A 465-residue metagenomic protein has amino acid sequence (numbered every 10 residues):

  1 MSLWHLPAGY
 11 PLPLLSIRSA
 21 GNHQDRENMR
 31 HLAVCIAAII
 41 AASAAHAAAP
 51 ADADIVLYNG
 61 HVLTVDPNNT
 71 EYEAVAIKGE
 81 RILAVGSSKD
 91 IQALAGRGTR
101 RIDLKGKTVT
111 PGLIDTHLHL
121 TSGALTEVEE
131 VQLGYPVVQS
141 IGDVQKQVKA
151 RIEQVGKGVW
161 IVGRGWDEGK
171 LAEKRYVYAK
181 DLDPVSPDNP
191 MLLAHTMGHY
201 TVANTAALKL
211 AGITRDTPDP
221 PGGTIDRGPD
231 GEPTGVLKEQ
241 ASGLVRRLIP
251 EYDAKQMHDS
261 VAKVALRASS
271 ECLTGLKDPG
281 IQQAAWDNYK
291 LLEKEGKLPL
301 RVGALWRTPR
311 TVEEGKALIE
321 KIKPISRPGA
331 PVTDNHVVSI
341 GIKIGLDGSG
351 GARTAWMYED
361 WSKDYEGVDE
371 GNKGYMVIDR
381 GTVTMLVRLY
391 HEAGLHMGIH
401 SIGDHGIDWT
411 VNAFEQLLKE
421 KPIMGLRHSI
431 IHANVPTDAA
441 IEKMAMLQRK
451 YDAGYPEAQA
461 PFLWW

Functional and structural regions predicted by a protein language model:
R18-N28: Short, Lys/Arg-enriched N-terminal segments with co-localized hydrophobic residues within the first ~10-30 amino acids
A33-S43: Bacterial N-terminal signal peptides
A41-A51: Bacterial Sec-dependent signal peptides at the C-terminal "C-region" and cleavage site
A49-Y58, L63, P67-P324, I340 (+4 more regions): Divalent metal-binding segments
E293, P328-T333, I423, A445-Y451: Acidic (Asp/Glu)-rich catalytic clusters
V435-W465: Active-site-adjacent C-terminal substructures of enzyme catalytic domains
